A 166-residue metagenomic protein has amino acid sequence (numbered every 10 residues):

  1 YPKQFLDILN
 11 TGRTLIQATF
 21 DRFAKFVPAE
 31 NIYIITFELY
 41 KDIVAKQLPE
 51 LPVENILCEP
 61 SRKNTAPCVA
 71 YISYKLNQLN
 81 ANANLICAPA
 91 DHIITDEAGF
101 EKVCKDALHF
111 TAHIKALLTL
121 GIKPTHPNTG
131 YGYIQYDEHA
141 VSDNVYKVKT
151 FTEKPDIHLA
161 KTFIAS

Functional and structural regions predicted by a protein language model:
Y1, A81, N144: Residue-level signal for beta-strand positions within conserved beta-sheet cores that form or flank
Y1, L51, K102-D106: Glycine-rich, phosphate-binding/catalytic loops in enzymes
Y1-N10: Glycine-rich N-terminal loop/short-helix segment of MobA-like nucleotidyltransferase
Q4-F5, H92-I93, V145: A short, structure-level motif marking secondary-structure boundaries and short turns
F5, I56, L117-T119: Conserved beta-strand scaffold positions in the cores of enzyme catalytic domains, especially in NTP/NDP-utilizing
L9-P89, T95-A98: Conserved N-terminal catalytic core of the sugar/cofactor nucleotidyltransferase
E97-S166: Conserved core of the sugar-phosphate nucleotidyltransferase
